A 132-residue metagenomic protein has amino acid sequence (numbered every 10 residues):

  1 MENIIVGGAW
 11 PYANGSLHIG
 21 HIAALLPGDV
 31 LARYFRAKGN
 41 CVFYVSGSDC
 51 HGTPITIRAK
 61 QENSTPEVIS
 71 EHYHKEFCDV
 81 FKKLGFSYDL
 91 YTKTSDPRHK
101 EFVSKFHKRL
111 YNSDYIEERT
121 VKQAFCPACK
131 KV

Functional and structural regions predicted by a protein language model:
M1-V132: N-terminal, positively charged nucleic-acid-binding surface of large information/translation enzymes
